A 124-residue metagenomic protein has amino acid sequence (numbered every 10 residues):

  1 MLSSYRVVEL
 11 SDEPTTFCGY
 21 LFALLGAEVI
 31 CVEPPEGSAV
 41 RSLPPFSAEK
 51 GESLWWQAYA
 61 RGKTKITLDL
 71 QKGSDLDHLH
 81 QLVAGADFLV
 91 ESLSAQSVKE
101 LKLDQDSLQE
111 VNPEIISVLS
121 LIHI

Functional and structural regions predicted by a protein language model:
M1-I122: N-terminal helix-loop segment corresponding to the beta1-alpha1 unit of nucleotide/adenylate-binding folds
